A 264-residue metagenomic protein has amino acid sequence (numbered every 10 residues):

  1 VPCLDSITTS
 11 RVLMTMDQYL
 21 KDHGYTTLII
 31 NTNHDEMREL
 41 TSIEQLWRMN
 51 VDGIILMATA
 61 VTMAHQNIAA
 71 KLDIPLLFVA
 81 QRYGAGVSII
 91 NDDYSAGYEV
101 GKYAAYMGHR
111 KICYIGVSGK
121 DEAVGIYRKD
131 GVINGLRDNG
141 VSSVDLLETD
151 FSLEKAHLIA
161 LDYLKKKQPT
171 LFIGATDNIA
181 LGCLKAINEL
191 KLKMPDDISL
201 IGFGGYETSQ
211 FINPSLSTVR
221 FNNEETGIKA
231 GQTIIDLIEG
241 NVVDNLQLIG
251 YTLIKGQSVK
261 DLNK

Functional and structural regions predicted by a protein language model:
V1-C3, T32, A58, G116-G119: Short glycine-centered, acidic/aromatic-flanked micro-motifs in structured strand/loop junctions that mark active-site
V1-Q45, M49-G53, D130: Amphipathic helical "hinge" segments at domain boundaries
I7-T8, M37, A64, A123 (+1 more regions): Residues that form or flank phosphate/diphosphate-binding pockets in enzymes that use nucleotide phosphates
M14-T26, W47, K71-F78, R82-K264: Bacterial carbohydrate/catabolite-sensing allosteric modules
N33-E36, M57-T62, R82-Y83, N178: Short beta->alpha connector loops
R38-S42, M63-H65, K155, I159: Short acidic active-site motifs
V61-L72: Active-site-adjacent beta->alpha loops and helix N-cap segments on the catalytic face of soluble alpha/beta enzymes
